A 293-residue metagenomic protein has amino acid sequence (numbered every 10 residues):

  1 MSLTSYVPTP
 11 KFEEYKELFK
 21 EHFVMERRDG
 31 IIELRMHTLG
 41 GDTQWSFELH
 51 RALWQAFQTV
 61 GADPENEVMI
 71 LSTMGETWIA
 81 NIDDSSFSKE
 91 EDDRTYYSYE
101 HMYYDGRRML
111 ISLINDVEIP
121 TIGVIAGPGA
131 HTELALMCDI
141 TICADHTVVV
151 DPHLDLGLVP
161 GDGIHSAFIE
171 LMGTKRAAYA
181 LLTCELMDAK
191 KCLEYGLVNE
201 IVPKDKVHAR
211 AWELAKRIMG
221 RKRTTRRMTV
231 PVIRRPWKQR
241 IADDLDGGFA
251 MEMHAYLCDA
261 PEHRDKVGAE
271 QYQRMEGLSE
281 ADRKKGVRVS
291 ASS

Functional and structural regions predicted by a protein language model:
M1-D29, T38, P64, G75-A80 (+3 more regions): C-terminal alpha-helix plus adjacent terminal tail
H22, W45-M69: A short, well-ordered alpha-helical element
G41, E65, S72-M109: Glycine- (often His-adjacent) and acidic-residue-rich active-site loop that binds/positions the CoA thioester
G75-T77, R108-L156: Glycine-rich beta-to-alpha active-site loop
C138-G161, H165, V198-R210: Gly/Pro- and small hydrophobic-enriched strand-loop and loop-to-helix capping segments that sit at the rims
D139-I140, Y179, T183-E185, K191 (+3 more regions): Well-ordered beta-strand positions
H165-K175: Hydrophobic, secondary-structure "cap" segments at the distal end of domains
